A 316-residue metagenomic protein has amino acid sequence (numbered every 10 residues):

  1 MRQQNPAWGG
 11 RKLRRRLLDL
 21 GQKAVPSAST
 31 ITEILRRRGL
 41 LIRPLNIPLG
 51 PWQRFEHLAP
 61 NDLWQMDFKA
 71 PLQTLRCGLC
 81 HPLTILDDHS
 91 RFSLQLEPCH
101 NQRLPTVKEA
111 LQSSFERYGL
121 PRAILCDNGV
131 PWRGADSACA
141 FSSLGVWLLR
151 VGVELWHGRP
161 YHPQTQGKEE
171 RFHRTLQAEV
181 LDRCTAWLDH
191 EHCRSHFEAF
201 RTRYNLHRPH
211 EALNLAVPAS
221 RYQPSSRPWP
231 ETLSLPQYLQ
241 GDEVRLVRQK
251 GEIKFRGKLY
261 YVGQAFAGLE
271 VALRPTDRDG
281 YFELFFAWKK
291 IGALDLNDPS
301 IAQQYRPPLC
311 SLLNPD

Functional and structural regions predicted by a protein language model:
M1-M66, P71, S142-G145, V217-S226: Basic, flexible linker segments flanking DNA-binding modules in nucleic acid-interacting mobile-element proteins
L13, I31, D67, I85 (+9 more regions): Mobile genetic element proteins and their domesticated derivatives, centered on retroelements and DNA transposons
R15-A24, C99, G129-R133, Y161 (+1 more regions): Conserved short loop/turn motifs at secondary-structure junctions
S29, E33-S93, H100-R122, L149-R150 (+2 more regions): Mobile-element integrase/transposase regions, centering on the N-terminal DNA-binding/Zn-coordinating module
L94-Q95, G292: A structural microfeature
F115-A138, R159-Y161, Q166, N214-P218: Acidic/histidine-rich, metal-coordinating catalytic segments
L144-P230, A272, D277: Charged alpha-helix within mobile-element recombinases
N205-D316: C-terminal, beta-rich DNA-binding module of retroviral/retroelements integrases
